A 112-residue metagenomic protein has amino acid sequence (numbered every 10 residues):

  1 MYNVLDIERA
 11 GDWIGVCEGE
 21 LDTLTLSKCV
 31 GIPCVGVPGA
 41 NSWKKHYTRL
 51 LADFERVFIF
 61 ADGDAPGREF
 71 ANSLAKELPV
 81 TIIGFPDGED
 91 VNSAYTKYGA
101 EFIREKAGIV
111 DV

Functional and structural regions predicted by a protein language model:
M1-L5: Charged, flexible boundary elements
E8-I14, L21-V112: TOPRIM fold recognition
